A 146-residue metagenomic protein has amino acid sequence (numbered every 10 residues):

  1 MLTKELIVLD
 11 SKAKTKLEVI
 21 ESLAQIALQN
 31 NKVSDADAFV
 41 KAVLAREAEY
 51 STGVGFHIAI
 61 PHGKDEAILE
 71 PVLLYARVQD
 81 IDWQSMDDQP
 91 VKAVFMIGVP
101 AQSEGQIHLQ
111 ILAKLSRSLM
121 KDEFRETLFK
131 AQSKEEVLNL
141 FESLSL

Functional and structural regions predicted by a protein language model:
M1-L146: Cytosolic covalent-transfer regions centered on His/Cys nucleophiles that carry phosphoryl or persulfide groups
